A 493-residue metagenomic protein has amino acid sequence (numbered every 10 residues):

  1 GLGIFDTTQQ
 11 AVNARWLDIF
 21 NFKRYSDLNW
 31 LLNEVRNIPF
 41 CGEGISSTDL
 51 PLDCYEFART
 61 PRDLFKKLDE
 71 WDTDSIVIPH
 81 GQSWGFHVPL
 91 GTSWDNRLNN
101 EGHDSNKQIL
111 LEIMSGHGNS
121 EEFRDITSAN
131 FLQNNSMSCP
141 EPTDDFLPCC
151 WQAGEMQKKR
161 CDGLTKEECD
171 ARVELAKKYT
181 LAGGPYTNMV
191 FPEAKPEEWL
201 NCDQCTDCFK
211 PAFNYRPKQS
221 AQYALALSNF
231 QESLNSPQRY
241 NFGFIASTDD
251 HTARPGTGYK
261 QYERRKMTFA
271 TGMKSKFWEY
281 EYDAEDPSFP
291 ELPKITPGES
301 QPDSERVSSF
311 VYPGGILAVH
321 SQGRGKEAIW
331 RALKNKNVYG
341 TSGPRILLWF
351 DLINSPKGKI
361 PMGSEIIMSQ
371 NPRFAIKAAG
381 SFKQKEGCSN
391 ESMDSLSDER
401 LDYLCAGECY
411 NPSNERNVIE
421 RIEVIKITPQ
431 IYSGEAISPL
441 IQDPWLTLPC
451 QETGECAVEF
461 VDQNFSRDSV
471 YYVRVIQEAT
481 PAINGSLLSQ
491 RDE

Functional and structural regions predicted by a protein language model:
G1-I4, T8-V12: Hydrophobic or amphipathic alpha-helical targeting/insertion segments
Q10-V12, R24-F57, D74: A conserved hydrophobic secondary-structure block that centers on an alpha-helix together with its immediately flanking
N13-L17: Short, charged, solvent-exposed linker or helix-capping segments at domain edges/interfaces that act as flexible hinges
C41, L50-C54, R62-I76, G81-E493: C-terminal functional module detector
